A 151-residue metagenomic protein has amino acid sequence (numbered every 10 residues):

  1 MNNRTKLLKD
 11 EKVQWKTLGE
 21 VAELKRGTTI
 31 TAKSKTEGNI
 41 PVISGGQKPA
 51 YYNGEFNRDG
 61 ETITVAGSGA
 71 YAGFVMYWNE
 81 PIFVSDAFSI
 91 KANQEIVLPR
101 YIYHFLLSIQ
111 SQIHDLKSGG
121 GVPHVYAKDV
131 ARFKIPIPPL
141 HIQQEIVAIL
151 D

Functional and structural regions predicted by a protein language model:
M1, H114, K128-I142: Short, flexible domain-boundary/linker segments around small modular repeats
M1-L8, S68, V75: Accessory (non-catalytic) regions of SAM-dependent nucleic-acid methyltransferases and partner specificity/recognition
N3-T28, K33, E37-G45, L140 (+1 more regions): Non-catalytic DNA-recognition/assembly elements of restriction-modification systems
T5-E20, N39, K91, R100-S111 (+2 more regions): Activation on folded, globular domain regions of eukaryotic proteins
K12-V13, L98, K134-D151: Amphipathic alpha-helical segments
E23, L107, A148-D151: Solvent-exposed alpha-helix faces
S44-Q110, L116-A127: A short beta-sheet element
D86-F88, A131, Q144: Generic beta-strand structural signal
